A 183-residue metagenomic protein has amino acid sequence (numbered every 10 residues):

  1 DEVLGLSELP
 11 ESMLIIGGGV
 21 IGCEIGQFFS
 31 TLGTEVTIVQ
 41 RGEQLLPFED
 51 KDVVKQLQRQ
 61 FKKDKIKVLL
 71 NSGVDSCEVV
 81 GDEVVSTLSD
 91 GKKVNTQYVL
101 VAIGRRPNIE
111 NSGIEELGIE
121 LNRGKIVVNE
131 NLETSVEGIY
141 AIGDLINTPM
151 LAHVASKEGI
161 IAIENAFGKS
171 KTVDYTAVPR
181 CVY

Functional and structural regions predicted by a protein language model:
D1-P10, N95-T172: FAD-site-proximal beta/loop scaffold in flavoenzymes
L4-G5, P10-L14, V20-V85, S89-D90 (+2 more regions): Rossmann-like dinucleotide-binding cores of NAD(P)H-dependent redox enzymes
